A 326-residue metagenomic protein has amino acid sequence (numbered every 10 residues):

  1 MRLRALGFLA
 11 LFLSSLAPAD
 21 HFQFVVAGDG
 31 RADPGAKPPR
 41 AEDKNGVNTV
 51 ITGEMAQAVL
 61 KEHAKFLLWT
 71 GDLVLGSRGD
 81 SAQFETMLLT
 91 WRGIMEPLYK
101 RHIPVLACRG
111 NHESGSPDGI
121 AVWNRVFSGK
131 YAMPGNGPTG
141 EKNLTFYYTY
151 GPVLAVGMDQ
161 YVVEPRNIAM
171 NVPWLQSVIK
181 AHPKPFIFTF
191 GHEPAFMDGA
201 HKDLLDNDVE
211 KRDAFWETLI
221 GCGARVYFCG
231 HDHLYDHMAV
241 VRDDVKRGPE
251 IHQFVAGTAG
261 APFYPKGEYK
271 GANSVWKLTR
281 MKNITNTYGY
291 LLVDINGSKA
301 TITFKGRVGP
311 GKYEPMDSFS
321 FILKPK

Functional and structural regions predicted by a protein language model:
M1-R4: Positively charged n-region of N-terminal signal peptides that target proteins for export
L6-S15: Bacterial N-terminal signal peptides
P18-F84, D198: N-terminal active-site segment of His-dependent metallophosphoesterases
F24-V26, L67-W69, A107, T189 (+1 more regions): Residue-level marker for buried hydrophobic side chains located in beta-strands that build the well-ordered beta-sheet
D29, G71-D72, G110-N111, H192 (+1 more regions): Active-site glycine-centered loops adjacent to acidic/histidine catalytic or metal-binding residues that shape
G35-N45, R78-I187, K202-I220, V226 (+2 more regions): Extended active-site neighborhood of metal-dependent phosphoesterases/phosphodiesterases
G76, G157, T301-F304: Short hydrophobic/aromatic-rich beta-strand segments that constitute the beta-sheet cores of beta-sandwich/beta-barrel
N273-K326: A short C-terminal boundary segment appended to hydrolase-like catalytic domains
